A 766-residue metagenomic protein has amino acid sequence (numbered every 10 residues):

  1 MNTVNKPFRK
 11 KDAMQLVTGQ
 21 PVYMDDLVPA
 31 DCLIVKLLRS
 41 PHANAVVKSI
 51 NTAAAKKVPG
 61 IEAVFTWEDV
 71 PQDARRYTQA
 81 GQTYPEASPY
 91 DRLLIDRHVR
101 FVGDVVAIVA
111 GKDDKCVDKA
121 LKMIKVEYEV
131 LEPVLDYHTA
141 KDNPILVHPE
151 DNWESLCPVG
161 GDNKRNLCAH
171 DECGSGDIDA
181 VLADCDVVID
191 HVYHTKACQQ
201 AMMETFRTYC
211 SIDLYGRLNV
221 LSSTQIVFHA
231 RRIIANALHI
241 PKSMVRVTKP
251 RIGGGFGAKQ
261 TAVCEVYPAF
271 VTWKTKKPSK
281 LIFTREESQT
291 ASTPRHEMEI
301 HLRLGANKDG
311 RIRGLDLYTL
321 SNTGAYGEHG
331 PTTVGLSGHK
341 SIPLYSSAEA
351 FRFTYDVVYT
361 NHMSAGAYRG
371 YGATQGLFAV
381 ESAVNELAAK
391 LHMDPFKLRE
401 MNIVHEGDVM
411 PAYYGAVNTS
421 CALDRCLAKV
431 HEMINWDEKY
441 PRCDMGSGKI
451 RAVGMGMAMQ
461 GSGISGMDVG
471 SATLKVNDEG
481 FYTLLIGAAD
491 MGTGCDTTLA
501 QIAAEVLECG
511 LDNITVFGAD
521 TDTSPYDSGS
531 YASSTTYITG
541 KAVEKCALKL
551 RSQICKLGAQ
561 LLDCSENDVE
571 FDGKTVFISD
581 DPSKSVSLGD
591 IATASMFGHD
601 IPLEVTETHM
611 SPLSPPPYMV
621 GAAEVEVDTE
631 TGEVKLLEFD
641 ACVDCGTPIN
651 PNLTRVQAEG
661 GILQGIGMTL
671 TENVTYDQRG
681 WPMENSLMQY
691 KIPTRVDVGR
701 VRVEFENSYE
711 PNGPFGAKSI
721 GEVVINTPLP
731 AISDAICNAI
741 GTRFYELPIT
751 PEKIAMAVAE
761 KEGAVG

Functional and structural regions predicted by a protein language model:
M1-G160, K274: Flexible, low-hydrophobicity surface segments
K6, D12-Q15, Q82-P85, G161-T208 (+5 more regions): Glycine-rich loop/linker segments at domain edges
M14-Q15, K122-E129, P133-L135, Q225 (+4 more regions): Extended active-site and interfacial segments that coordinate phosphate-rich ligands in large catalytic machineries
W67-E68, H239-M244, K274-S279, K308 (+2 more regions): C-terminal catalytic domains of large/alpha subunits in multi-subunit enzymes
A74-Q79, A120-M123, S222, R231-I233 (+11 more regions): Short acidic, glycine/serine/threonine-rich loops at helix termini
V147-L238, I403-F481, P612, M683-D697 (+1 more regions): Helix-loop-helix junctions that connect adjacent transmembrane helices in secondary transporters/permeases, recognized
R232, G253-K276, K280-L281, C495-A503: Thiamine diphosphate
S462-S524, T539: Catalytic phosphate/nucleotide-handling subdomain of diverse soluble enzymes
